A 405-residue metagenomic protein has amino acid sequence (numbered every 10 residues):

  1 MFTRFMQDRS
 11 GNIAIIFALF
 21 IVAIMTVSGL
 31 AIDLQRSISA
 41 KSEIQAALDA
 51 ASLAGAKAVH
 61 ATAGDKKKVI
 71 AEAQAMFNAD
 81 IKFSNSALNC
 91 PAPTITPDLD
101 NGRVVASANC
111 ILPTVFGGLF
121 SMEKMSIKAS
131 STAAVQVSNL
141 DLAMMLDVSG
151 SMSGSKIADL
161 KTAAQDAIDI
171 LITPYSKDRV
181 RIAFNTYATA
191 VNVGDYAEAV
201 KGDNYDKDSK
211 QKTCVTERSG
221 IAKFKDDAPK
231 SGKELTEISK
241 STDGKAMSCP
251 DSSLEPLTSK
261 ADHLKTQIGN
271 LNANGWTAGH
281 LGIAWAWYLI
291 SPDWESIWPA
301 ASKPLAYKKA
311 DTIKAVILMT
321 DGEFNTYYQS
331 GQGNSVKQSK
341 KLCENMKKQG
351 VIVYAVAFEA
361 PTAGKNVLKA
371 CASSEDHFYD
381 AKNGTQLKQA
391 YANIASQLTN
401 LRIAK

Functional and structural regions predicted by a protein language model:
M1-A71, G150, T189, A372: Alpha-helical assembly-interface signal, strongest on the long, hydrophobic N-terminal helix that forms
F2-F20, C90, L99-A143, M152-K156 (+1 more regions): Acidic, polar low-complexity linker/tail segments
G29, D33, A134-A163, L318-E323: MIDAS-like acidic motif and immediate structural context at the N-terminus of von Willebrand factor A/I domains
I38, S52-L112, I172-E198, H263 (+5 more regions): Short amphipathic secondary-structure patches
A40, S151-R181, N185-N192, K201-K207 (+4 more regions): …and closely analogous acidic/polar surface helices at protein-protein or active-site interfaces in A-domain-like
S52, A56, K341-K405: Von Willebrand factor type A / integrin I
K57-A61, G194-A284, S374-E375, A381-T385: Short, charged loop segments at secondary-structure junctions
S302-K314, M319-A370: VWA/integrin I-like adhesion module and closely mimicked acidic/polar interface patches used
